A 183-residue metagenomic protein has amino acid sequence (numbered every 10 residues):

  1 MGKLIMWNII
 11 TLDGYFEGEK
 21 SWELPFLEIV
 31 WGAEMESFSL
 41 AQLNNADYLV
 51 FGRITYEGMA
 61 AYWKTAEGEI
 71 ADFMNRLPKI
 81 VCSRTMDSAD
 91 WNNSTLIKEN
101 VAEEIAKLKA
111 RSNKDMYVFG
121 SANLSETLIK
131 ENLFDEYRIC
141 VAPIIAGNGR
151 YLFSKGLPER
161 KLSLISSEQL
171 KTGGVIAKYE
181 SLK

Functional and structural regions predicted by a protein language model:
M1-K183: Enzymes that bind and transform nitrogen-containing heteroaromatic metabolites
